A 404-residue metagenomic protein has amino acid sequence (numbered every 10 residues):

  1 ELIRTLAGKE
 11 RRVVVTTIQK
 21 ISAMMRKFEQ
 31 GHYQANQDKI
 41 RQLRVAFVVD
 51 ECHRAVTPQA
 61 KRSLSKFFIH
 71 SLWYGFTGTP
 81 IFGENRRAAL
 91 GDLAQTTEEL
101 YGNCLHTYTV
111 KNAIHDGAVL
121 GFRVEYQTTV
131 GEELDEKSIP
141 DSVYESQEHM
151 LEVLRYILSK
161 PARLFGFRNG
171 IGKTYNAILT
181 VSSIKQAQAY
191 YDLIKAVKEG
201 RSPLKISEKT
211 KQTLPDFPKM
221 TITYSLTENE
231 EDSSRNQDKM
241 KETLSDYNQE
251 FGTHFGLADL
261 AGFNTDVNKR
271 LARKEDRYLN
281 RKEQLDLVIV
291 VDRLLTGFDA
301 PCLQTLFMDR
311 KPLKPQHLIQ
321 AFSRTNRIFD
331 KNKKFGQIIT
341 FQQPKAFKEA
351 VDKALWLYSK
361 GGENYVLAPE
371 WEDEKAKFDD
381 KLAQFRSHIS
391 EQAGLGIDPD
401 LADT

Functional and structural regions predicted by a protein language model:
E1-K27: Inter-Walker segment of RecA-like/P-loop motor cores
V14-T17, F47, L72-T77, I289-V290: Structural recognition of the conserved hydrophobic beta-strand(s) that form the central parallel beta-sheet of P-loop
M24-F28, C52-R62, R86, F298-P301: Conserved ATPase-coupling elements of RecA-like P-loop NTPase cores
A35-Y74: SF2 helicase catalytic motif II
E98-I178: Conserved interdomain linker/interface between the two RecA-like ATPase lobes of SF2 helicase motors
D141-L287: Conserved C-terminal RecA-like helicase domain
V290, L295-K311, H317-Q320, G336-T340: A short beta-strand element within the Helicase C-terminal
R327-T404: Long, hydrophobic alpha-helical segments
